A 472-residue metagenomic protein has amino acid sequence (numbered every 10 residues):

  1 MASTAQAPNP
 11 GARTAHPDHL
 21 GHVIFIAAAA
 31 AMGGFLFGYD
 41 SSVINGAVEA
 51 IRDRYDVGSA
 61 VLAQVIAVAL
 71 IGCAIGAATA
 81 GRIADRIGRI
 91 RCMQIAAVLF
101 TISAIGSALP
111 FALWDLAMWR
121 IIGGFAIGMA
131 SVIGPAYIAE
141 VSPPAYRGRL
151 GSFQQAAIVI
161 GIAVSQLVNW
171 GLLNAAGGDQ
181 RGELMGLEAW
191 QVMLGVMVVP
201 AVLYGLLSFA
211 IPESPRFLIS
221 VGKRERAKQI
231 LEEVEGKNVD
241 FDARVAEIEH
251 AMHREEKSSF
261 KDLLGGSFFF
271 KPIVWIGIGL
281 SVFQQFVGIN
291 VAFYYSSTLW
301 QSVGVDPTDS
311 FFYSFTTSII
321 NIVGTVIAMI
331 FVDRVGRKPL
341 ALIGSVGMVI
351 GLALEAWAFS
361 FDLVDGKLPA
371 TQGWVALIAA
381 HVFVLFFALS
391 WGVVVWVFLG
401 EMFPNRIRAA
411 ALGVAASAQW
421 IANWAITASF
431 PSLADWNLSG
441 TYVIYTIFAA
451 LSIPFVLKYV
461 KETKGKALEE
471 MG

Functional and structural regions predicted by a protein language model:
M1-R226, I230-E232, M252-G472: Alpha-helical transmembrane bundle of multi-pass membrane proteins
G236-V239, L412: Conserved alpha/beta-hydrolase catalytic His-Asp/Glu region
N238-H250: Short, well-structured alpha-helical segments
